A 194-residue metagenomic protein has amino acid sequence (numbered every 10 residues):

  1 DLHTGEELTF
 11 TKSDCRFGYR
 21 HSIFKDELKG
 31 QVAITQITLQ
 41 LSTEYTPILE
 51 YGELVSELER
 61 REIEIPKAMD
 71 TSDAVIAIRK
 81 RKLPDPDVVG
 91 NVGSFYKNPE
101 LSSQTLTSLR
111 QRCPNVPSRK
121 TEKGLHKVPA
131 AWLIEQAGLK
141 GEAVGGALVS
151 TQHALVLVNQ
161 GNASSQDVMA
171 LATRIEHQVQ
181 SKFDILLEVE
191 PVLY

Functional and structural regions predicted by a protein language model:
D1-T9: Gly/Ser-rich oxyanion-binding loop with an adjacent helix/lid that shapes the negatively charged ligand pocket
T11-Q166, K182, L186-Y194: Phosphate/pyrophosphate- and phosphate-bearing ligand-binding catalytic cores of soluble enzymes
